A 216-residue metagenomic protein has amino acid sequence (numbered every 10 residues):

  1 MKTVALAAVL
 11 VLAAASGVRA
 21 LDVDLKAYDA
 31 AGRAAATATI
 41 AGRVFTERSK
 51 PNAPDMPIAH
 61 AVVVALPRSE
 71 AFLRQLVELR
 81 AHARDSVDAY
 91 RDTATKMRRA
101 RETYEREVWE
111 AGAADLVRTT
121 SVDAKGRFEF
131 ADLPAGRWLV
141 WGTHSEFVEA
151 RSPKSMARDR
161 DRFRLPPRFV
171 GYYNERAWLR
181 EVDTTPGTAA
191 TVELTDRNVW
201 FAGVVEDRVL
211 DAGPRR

Functional and structural regions predicted by a protein language model:
A5-A13: Bacterial N-terminal signal peptides
R19-E102, V148-R216: Primarily secretory-pathway and cell-envelope proteins
M56-P57, G112-A114, L133, Y173: Extracellular/periplasmic catalytic domains that process cell-envelope and extracellular macromolecules
L73-D88, R106-K125: Short, acidic Ser/Thr/Gly-rich low-complexity loop/linker segments typical of extracellular and cell-surface proteins
A124-D132: Short, surface-exposed beta-strand/beta-hairpin micro-motifs centered on an aromatic residue
G136-E146: A short, solvent-exposed beta-strand micro-motif common in secreted/extracellular proteins
